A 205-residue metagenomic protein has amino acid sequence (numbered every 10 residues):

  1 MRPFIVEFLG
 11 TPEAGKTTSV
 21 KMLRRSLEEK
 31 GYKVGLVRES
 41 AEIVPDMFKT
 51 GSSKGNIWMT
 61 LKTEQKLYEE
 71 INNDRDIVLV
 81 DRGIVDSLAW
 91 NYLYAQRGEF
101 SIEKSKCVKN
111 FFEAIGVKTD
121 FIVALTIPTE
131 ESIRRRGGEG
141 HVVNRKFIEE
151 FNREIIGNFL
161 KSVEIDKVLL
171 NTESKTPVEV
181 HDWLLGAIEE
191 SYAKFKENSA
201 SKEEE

Functional and structural regions predicted by a protein language model:
F8: Hydrophobic anchor at the beta1->P-loop junction of P-loop NTPases
E13: Walker A (P-loop) phosphate-binding loop of P-loop NTPases
K16: Conserved lysine of the Walker
S19, L23: Hydrophobic positions on the alpha1 helix immediately C-terminal to the Walker A/P-loop
R24-E69: Conserved substrate/cofactor phosphate-moiety recognition/catalytic segment in nucleotide-dependent phosphotransferases
N56-G116: Glycine-rich phosphate-binding loop used to anchor ATP phosphates in small-molecule kinases, encompassing both
W90-G157: A glycine- and Lys/Arg-enriched "phosphate-lid" helix/loop adjacent to the NTP-binding pocket of small-molecule kinases
G137-E205: NTP-dependent small-molecule kinase module
